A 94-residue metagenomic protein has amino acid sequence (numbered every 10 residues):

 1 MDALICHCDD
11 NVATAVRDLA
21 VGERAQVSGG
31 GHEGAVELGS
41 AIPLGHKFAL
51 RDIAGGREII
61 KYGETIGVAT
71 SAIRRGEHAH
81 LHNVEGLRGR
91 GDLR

Functional and structural regions predicted by a protein language model:
M1-L38: Extended boundary segments
C6, A15, L38, A49-L50 (+2 more regions): Hydrophobic residues in beta-strands and at strand termini
H7, H32, H46, H78-H82: Histidine (H) residue identity feature
A13, L19, H80-L81, L93: Aromatic-enriched hydrophobic runs in primary sequence
D18, I59, A72: Short glycine- and Lys/Arg-enriched binding-loop motifs that mark or flank ligand-binding interfaces
Q26-Y62, V68: Compact, glycine-rich, soluble single-domain proteins
Y62-D92: C-terminal structural segments of small proteins and small subunits
